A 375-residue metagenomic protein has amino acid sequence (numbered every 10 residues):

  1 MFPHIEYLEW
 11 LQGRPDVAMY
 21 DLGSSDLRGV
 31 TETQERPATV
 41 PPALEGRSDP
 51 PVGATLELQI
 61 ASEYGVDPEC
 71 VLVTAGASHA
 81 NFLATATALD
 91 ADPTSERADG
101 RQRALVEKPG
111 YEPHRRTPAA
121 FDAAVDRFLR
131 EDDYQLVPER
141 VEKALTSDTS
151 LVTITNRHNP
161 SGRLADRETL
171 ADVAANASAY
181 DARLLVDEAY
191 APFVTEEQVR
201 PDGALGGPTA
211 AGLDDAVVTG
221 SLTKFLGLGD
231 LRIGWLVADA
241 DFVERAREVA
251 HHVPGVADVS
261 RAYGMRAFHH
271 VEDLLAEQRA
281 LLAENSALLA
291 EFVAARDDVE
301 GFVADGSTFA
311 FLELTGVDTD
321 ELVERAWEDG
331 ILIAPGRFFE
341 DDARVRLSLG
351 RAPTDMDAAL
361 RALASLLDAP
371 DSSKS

Functional and structural regions predicted by a protein language model:
F2-L83, G100: N-terminal small-domain helix-loop-helix segment of the aminotransferase-like
D90-I154: PLP-dependent aminotransferase-like
F121, N176-Y180, R296, D329 (+1 more regions): Helix C-cap/helix->beta junction micro-motif
D133-T195: Active-site phosphate-binding strand-loop segment of PLP-dependent enzymes
E197-F225, V243-E248, V345: Conserved active-site segment immediately N-terminal to the catalytic lysine that forms the internal aldimine
V217-A280: Conserved core segment of the aminotransferase class I/II
A280-A290, E300-L314, L322, E340: Conserved glycine-rich beta-strand-loop-beta hairpin in the small C-terminal domain of fold type I
E328-D329, D341-S375: PLP-dependent enzyme catalytic core of the Aspartate aminotransferase-like
